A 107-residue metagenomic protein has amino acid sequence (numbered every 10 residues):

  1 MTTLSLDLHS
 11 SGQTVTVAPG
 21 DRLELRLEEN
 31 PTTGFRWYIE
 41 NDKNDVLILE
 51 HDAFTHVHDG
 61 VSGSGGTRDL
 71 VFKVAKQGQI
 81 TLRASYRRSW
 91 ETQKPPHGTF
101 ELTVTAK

Functional and structural regions predicted by a protein language model:
M1-E24, N30: N-terminal edge beta-strand
G12, F35-Y38: A charge-rich, low-complexity, intrinsically flexible signal that marks solvent-exposed coils, linkers, repeats
N41-V57: Short, solvent-exposed loop/linker segments at beta-strand-coil boundaries, enriched for Pro/Gly and Ser/Thr
G63-D69: Aromatic sugar-binding surface patches on proteins that engage polysaccharides or sugar-phosphate polymers
L70-V71, R83: Ligand-binding face of N-terminal immunoglobulin V-set domains in extracellular IgSF glycoproteins
A75-L82: Glycine-centered tight-turn and secondary-structure capping sites
R87-K94: Short acidic/polar inter-strand loop motif in beta-rich domains
V104-A106: Interdomain boundary/hinge segments at the C-termini of tandem beta-sandwich modules
